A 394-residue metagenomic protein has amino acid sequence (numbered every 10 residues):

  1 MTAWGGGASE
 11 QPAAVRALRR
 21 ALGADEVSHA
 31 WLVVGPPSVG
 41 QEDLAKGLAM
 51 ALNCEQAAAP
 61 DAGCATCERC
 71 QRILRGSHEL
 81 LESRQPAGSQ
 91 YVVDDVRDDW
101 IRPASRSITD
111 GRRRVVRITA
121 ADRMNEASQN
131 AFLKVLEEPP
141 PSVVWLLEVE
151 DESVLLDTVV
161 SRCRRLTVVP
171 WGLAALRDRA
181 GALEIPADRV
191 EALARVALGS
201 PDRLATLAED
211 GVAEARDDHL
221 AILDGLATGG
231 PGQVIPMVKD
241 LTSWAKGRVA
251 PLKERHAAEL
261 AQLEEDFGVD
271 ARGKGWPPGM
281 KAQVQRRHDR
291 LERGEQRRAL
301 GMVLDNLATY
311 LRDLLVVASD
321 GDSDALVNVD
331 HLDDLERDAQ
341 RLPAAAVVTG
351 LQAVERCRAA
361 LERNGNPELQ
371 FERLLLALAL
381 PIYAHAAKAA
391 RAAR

Functional and structural regions predicted by a protein language model:
M1-A127, K134-E137: Clamp-loader machinery-focused feature within the broader ASCE/P-loop NTPase space
M1-A51, R69-R72, S105, P141-V143 (+2 more regions): Charged, glycine-rich active-site and insertion segments that engage polyanionic ligands
H78-L81, L146, L166: Active-site-adjacent scaffolding segments
V116-A120, F132, V143-V149: Structural recognition of the conserved hydrophobic beta-strand(s) that form the central parallel beta-sheet of P-loop
L307: Conserved phosphate-interacting/catalytic interface
Y310: Flexible loop/N-cap segments at domain edges
